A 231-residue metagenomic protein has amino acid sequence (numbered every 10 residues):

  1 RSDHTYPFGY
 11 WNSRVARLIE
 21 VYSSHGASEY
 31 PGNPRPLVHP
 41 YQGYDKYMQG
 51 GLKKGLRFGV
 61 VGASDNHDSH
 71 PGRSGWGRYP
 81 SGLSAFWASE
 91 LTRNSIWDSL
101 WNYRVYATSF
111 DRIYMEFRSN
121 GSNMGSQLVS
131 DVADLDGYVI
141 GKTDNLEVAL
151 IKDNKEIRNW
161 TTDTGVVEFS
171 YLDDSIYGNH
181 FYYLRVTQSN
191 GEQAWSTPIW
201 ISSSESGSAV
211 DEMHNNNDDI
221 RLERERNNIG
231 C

Functional and structural regions predicted by a protein language model:
R1-G9: Gly/Pro-rich turn-and-neighbor structural signature
D3, V15-R17, S24-N33, L37-V38 (+1 more regions): C-terminal functional module detector
F8-W11, F58: A generic local secondary-structure boundary/capping motif
W11-N12, G77, H214: Short, conserved catalytic or adaptor-binding loops enriched in Gly and charged residues
G125-D131, L222-G230: Short, solvent-exposed loop/linker segments at the N-terminal edge of repeated beta-sheet extracellular domains
S204-E225: Residue-level detector of functionally pivotal "anchor" positions at catalytic/ligand-binding pockets or at interdomain
